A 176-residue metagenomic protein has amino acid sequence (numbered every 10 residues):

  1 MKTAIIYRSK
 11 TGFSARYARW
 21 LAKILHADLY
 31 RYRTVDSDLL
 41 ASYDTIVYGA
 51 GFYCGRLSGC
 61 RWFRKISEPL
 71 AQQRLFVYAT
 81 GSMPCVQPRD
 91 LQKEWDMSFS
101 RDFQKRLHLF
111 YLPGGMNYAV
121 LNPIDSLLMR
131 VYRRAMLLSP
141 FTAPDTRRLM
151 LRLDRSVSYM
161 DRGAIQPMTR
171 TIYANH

Functional and structural regions predicted by a protein language model:
M1-A71, Q166-H176: N-terminal beta1-alpha1-beta2 submodule of the flavodoxin-like/Rossmannoid cofactor-binding fold
G55-H176: FMN-binding flavodoxin-like domain, especially the glycine-rich phosphate-binding loop
